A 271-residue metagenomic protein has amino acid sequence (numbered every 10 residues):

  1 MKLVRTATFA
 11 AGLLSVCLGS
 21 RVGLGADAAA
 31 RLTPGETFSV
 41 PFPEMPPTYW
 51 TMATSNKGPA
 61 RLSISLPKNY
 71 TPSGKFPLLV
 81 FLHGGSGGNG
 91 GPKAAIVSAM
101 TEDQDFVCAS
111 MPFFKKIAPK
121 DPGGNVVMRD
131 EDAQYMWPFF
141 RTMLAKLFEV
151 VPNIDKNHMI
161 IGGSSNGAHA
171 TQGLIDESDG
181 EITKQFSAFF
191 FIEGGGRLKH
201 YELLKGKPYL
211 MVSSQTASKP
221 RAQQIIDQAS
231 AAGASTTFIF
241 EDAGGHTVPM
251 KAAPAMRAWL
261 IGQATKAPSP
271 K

Functional and structural regions predicted by a protein language model:
T8-G19: Bacterial N-terminal signal peptides
V22-F76, N166, F190, D227 (+2 more regions): A domain-start/cap signature at the N-terminus of enzymes
Y70-F76, F81-K120: Short substrate-entry loop that stabilizes the transition state in hydrolases
S110-M136: Cap/lid segment of the alpha/beta-hydrolase catalytic domain
M128-N153: Alpha/beta-hydrolase active-site loop
N153-S165: Alpha/beta-hydrolase fold nucleophile elbow
A168-G180: Short glycine-enriched nucleophile-adjacent loop and the immediately C-terminal alpha-helix near the catalytic center
T183-I261: The feature captures the conserved acid-bearing segment of alpha/beta-hydrolase catalytic domains
